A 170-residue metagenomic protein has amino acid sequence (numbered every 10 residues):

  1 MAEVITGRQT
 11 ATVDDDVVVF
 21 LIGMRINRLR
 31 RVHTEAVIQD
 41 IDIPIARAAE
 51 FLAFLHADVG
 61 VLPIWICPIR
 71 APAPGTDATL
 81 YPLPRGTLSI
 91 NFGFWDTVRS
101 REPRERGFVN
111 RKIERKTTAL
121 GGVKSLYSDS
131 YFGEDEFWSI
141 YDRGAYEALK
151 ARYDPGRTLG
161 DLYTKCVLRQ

Functional and structural regions predicted by a protein language model:
M1-V109: C-terminal substrate-recognition/cap domain of FAD-linked oxidoreductases
M24, E105-R111, R115-Q170: Activity-critical C-terminal alpha-helical subdomain
